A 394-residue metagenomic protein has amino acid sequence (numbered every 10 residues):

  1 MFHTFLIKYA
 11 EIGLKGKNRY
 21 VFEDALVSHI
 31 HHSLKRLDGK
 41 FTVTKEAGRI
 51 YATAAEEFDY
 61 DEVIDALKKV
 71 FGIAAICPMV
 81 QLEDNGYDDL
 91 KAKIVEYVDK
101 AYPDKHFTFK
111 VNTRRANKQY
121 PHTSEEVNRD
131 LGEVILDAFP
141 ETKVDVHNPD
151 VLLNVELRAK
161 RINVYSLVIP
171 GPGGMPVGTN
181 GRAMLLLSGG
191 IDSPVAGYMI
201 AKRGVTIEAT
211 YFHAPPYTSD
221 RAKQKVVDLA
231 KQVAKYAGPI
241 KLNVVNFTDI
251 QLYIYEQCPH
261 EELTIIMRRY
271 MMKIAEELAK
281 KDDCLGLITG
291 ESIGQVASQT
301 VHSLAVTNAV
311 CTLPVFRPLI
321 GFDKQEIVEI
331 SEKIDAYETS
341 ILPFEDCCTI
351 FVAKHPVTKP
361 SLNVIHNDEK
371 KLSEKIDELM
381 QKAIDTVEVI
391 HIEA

Functional and structural regions predicted by a protein language model:
M1-M184, P194-I240, A309, V357-L362 (+2 more regions): RNA-binding accessory domains that recognize and position tRNA/RNA substrates
E133-I135, V168, G173-N180, Q251-L252 (+3 more regions): Active-site adenylate/phosphate-handling loop in enzymes that bind or generate adenylated species
L185, A209-Y211, V244, T289 (+1 more regions): Structural beta-sheet core signal
G190: Conserved G/P- and acidic residue-centered "switch" motifs that form tight phosphate/ATP-binding loops in soluble
A230-E256, D346: A conserved beta-strand->alpha-helix junction
Q295, P343-F351: Small/polar glycine-rich anion-binding or flexible loop at a beta-alpha turn
D335-P343: A short alpha-helix-loop-beta-strand transition element characteristic of N-terminal alpha/beta dinucleotide-binding
